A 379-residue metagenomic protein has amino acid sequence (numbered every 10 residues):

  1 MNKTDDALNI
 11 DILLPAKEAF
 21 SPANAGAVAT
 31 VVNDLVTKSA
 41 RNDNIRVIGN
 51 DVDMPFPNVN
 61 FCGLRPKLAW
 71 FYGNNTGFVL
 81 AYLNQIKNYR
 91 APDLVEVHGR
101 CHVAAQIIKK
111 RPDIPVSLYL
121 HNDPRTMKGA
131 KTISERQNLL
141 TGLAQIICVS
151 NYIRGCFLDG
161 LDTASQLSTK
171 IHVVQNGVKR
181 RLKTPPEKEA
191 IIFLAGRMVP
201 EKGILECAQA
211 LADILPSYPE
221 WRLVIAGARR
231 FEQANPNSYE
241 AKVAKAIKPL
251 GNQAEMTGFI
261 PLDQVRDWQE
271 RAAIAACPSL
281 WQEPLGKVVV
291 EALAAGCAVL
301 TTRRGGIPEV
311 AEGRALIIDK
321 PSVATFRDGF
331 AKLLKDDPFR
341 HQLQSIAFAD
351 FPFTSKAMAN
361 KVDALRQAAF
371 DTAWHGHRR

Functional and structural regions predicted by a protein language model:
D11, Q145-I147, T184-K202, C207-D213 (+1 more regions): Conserved donor-binding/catalytic core segment of Leloir-type glycosyltransferases
L14-P22, V31-G73, F231: N-terminal strand-loop element at the rim of the active site of nucleotide-sugar-dependent glycosyltransferases
V97-V103, L120: Short His-centered aromatic/hydrophobic patch
G129, Q137, T141-T169, R180: A short, active-site helix/loop in glycosyltransferases that binds the activated sugar's phosphate group
N237-I260: Nucleotide-activated donor-binding/catalytic signature segment of Leloir-type glycosyltransferases, i.e., the conserved
F259, D267-A272: Short alpha-helical donor nucleotide-sugar binding micro-motif in glycosyltransferases
A298-T301: Short hydrophobic beta-strand element within catalytic cores of glycosyltransferases and related nucleotide-activated
A315-A324, F330-P338: Conserved acidic donor-binding segment of nucleotide-sugar-dependent glycosyltransferases
